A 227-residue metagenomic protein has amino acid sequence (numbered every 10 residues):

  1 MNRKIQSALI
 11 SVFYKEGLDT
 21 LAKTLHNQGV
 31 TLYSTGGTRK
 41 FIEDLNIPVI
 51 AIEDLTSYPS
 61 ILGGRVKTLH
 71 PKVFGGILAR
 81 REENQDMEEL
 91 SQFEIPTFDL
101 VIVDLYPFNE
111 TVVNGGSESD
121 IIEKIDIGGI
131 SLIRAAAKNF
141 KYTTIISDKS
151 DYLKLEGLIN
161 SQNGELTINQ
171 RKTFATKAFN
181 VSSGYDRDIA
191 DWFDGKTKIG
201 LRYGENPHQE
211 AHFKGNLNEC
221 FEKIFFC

Functional and structural regions predicted by a protein language model:
M1-L55: N-terminal glycine-/serine-/threonine-rich phosphate-binding loop
R3-S7, N27-V30, L45-P48, H70-F74 (+7 more regions): Short coil/turn connectors at secondary-structure junctions
I10, T31-G36, I50-D54, A79 (+4 more regions): General beta-strand structural signal in soluble alpha/beta enzymes
Y14-K15, G36-K40, E53-S57, Y106 (+4 more regions): Short, ordered loop/turn segments at secondary-structure junctions
G37-P107: Glycine-rich nucleotide/cofactor/substrate-binding loop typically near the N-terminus or early in the first domain
L100-E123, I127-N169, N216-I224: A short, charged helix-loop
K124-I125, T143-P207: Internal gly/pro-rich beta-alpha loop/helix module that stabilizes soluble enzyme cofactors or their anionic handles
K196-C227: Long, structured protein-protein interaction/assembly regions in large complexes
